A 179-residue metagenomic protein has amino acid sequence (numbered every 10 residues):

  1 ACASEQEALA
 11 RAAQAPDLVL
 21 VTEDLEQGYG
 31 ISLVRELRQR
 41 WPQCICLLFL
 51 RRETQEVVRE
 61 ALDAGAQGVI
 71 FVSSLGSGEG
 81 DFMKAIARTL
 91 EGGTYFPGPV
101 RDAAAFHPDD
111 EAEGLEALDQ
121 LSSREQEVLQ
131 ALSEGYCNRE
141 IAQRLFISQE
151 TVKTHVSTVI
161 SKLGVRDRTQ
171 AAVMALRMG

Functional and structural regions predicted by a protein language model:
A1-S4, R11, V165: Short hydrophobic/Thr-rich beta-strand motif most characteristic of the beta2 strand and flanking loop of CheY-like
E5, D17-L37, L50-V57: Conserved phosphotransfer microenvironments
A13-A15, L37-Q43, A64, M178: Conserved phosphotransfer cores of two-component systems
Q43-Q55, A61, V69-F71: A short, hydrophobic beta-strand element within the central beta-sheet of small alpha/beta folds
R59-L62, Q67-G68, S74-D119, E127: Short, flexible helix-to-coil linker/hinge segments that flank and couple to helix-turn-helix
Q126-E127, Q170: Pre-recognition alpha-helix immediately N-terminal to the DNA-recognition helix within helix-turn-helix or winged-helix
G135-Q170: Recognition helix of helix-turn-helix DNA-binding domains
R168-G179: Short, basic, alpha-helical segments at the C-terminal edge of helix-turn-helix-like DNA-binding modules
